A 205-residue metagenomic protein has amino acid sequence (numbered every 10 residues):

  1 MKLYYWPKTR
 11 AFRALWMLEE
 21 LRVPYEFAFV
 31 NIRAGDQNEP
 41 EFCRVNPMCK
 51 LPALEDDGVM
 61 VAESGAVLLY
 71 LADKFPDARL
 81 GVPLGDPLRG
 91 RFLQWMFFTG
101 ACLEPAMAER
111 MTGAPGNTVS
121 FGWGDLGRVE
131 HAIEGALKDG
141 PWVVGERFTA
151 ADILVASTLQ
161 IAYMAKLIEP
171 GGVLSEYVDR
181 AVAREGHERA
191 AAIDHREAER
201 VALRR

Functional and structural regions predicted by a protein language model:
M1-F121: GST-like domain detector, emphasizing the conserved glutathione-binding G-site in the N-terminal thioredoxin-like
I32-R33, Y177, R196-E197: Positions that flank functional sites
D36-N38, A181, R200-V201: Short Asp/Glu-rich motifs
A66, V173, G186: Residue-level recognition of oxygen-bearing side chains
A72, T158-L159, A191: Active-site-flanking alpha-helical
W95-A183: GST-like fold's C-terminal all-alpha helical module
H187-R205: Terminal-tail/helix-coil boundary detector
